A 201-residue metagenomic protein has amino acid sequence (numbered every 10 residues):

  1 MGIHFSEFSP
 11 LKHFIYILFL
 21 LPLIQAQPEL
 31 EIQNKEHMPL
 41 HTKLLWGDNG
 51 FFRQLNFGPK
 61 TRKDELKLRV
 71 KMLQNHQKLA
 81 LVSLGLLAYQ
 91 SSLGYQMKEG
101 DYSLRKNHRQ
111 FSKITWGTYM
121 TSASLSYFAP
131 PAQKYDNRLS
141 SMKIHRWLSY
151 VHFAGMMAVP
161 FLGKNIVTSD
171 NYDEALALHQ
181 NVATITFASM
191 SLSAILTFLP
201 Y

Functional and structural regions predicted by a protein language model:
S9-I17: Sec-dependent signal peptide recognition, specifically the positively charged N-region followed immediately by
L20-Q110, T121-L139, Y201: N-terminal targeting leaders of membrane proteins
K78-S92, K113-F128, W147-L162, V182-F198: Membrane-active amphipathic alpha-helices enriched in small hydrophobic residues
L104-G117, M142, A175-V182: Short, charged, amphipathic alpha-helical segments
I166-T186: Predominantly the C-terminal beta-signal and adjacent terminal strand-loop region of outer-membrane beta-barrel
